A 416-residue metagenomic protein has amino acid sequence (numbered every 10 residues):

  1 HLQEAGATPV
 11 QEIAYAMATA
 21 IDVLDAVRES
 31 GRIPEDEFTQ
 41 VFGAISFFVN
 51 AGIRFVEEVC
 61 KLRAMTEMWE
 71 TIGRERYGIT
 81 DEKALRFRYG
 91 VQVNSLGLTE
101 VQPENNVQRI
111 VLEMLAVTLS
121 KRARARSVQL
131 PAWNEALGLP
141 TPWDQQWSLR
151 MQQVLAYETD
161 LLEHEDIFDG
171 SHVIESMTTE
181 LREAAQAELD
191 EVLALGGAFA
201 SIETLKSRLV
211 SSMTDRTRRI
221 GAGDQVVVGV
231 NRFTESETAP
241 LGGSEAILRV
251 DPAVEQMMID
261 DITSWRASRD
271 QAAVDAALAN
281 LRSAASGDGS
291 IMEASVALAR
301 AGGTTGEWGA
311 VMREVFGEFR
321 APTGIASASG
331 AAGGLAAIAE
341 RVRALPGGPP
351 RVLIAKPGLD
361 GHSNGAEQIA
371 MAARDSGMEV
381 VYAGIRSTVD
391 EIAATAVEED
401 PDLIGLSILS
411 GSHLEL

Functional and structural regions predicted by a protein language model:
H1-A116, L130-R150: Helix-rich catalytic cores of soluble enzyme domains
I21-R28, F316-G347: Short N-terminal or domain-adjacent regulatory/targeting segments
T39-V41, S283-G289, I338-P350, A394-D400: Glycine-rich phosphate/diphosphate-binding loops that line cofactor/substrate pockets in enzymes
I45-I53, E175-S176, R351-K356, P401-S407: Short, hydrophobic beta-strand segments
N94, W133, P357-G358, I385-R386 (+1 more regions): Short, ordered loop/turn segments at secondary-structure junctions
K121-E135, L161-I167: Short acidic/histidine-rich active-site segments
T141-P142, Q146-Q153, Y157-G334, V397 (+1 more regions): Flexible, glycine-rich loop/tail regions that form catalytic "lids" or insertion modules at the edges of active sites
A366-L416: Cofactor-cradling patches in redox/metallo enzymes
